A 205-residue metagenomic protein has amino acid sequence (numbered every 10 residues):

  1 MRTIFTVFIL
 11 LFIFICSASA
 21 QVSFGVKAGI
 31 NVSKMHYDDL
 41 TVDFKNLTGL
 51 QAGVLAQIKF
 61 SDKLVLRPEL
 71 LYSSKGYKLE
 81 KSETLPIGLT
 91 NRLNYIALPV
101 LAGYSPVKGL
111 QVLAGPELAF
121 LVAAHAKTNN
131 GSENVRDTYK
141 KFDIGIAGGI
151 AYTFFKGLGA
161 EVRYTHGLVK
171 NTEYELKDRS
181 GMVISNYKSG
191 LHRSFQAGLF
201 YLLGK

Functional and structural regions predicted by a protein language model:
M1-K27, L199, L203-K205: Bacterial Sec-dependent N-terminal signal peptides
V22, F44-L50, R92-I96, K140-I146 (+1 more regions): Residues that define the transmembrane beta-barrel architecture of outer-membrane proteins
V22-F24, K63-L66, L110-V112, K156-V162: Repeated loop/turn-to-beta-strand initiation elements of outer-membrane beta-barrel proteins
S23, N31, Y152-L158, H166 (+1 more regions): Outer-membrane beta-barrel "beta-signal"
V26-A28, P68, V100, A114 (+3 more regions): Membrane-embedded beta-strand positions of outer-membrane beta-barrel proteins
I30-K34, Y72-G76, L118-V122, Y164-K170 (+1 more regions): Transmembrane beta-strands of outer-membrane beta-barrel pores
M35-F44, S74-N94, V122-K141, K170-S189: Flexible, solvent-exposed loop segments that connect beta-strands
I58-D62, Y104-K108, F154-K156, L203-K205: Outer-membrane beta-barrel strand-turn architecture
